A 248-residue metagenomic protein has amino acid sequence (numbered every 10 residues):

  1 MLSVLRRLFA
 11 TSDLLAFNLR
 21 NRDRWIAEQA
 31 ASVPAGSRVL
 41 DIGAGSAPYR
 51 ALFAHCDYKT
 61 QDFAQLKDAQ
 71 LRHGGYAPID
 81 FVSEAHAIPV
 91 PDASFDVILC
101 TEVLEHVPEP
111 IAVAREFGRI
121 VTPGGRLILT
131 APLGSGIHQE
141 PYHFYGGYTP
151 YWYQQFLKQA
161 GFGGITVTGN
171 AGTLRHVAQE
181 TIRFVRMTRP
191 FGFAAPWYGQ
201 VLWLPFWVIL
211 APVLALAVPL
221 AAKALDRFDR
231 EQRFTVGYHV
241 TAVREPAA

Functional and structural regions predicted by a protein language model:
M1-V33: Class I SAM-dependent methyltransferase Rossmann-like catalytic core, especially the SAM/SAH-binding loop
S12, V82, I111-A112, E116-G118 (+2 more regions): S-adenosyl-L-methionine-dependent methyltransferase catalytic module, highlighting the catalytic core
N18, R22, P91, T149: Hydrophobic (often cysteine-bearing) scaffold residues that line and stabilize catalytic clefts of nucleotide/cofactor
A27-A30, A35-Q139, Y151-Q154, V240-R244: Conserved SAM-binding loop
